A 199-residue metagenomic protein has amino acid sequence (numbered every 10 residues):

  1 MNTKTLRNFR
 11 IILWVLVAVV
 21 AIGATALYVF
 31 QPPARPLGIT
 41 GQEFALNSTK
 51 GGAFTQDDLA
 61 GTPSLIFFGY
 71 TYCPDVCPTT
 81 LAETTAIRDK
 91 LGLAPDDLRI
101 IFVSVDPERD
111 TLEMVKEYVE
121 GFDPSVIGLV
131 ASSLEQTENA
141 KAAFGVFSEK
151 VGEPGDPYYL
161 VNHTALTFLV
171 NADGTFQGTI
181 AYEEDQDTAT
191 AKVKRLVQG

Functional and structural regions predicted by a protein language model:
M1-N47, G199: N-terminal targeting signals for export/organelle localization
G41-Q42, P63-S64, T164-L166: Short loop/turn microsegments at loop-to-beta-strand junctions
A45-S64, R88-L91: A short beta-strand-turn-helix
G51, Y70-C73, T84, V115 (+2 more regions): Buried hydrophobic packing residues in well-ordered domains
D57-P78, T84: Short active-site neighborhood of thiol/selenol oxidoreductases, capturing the structured segment around
F68, V103-V105, A172: Cofactor-binding loop segments of dinucleotide-utilizing enzymes, especially the Rossmann-like FAD- and NAD(P)+-binding
L81-A140: Structural microenvironment flanking redox-active thiols in thiol-disulfide oxidoreductases
E135-K194: Thiol/disulfide oxidoreductase modules built on the thioredoxin-like
